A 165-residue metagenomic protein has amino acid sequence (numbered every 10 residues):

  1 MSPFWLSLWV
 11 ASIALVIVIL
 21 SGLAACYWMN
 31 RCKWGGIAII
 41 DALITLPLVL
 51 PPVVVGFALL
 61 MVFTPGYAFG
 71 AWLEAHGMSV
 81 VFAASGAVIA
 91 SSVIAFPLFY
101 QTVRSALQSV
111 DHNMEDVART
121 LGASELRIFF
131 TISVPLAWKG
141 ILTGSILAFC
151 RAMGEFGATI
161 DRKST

Functional and structural regions predicted by a protein language model:
M1-Q108, I132-G157, D161-K163: Membrane-water interface segments at the C-terminal ends of transmembrane alpha-helices in multi-pass inner-membrane
G35, A123-E125: Short coil/turn motifs that cap or connect alpha-helices
Y100, E125-L126: The DNA-contacting recognition helix of HTH DNA-binding domains and analogous helical DNA-recognition elements
E115: Short alpha-helical segment that forms part of, or immediately flanks, the ligand-binding pocket in carbohydrate-active
A118: The alpha-helix within a helix-turn-helix
L121-A123, P135: Glycine/proline-centered hinge or cleavage motifs at structural transition points of membrane proteins
